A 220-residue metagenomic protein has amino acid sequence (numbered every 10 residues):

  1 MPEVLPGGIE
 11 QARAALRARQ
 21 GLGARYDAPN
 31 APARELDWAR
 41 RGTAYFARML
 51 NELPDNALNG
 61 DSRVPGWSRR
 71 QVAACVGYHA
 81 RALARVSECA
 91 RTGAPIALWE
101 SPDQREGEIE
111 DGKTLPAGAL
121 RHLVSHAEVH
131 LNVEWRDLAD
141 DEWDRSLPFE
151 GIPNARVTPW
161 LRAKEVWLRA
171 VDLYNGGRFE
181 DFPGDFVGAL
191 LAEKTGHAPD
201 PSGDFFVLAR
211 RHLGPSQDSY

Functional and structural regions predicted by a protein language model:
M1-E35, N59, E88-L98, A119-H122 (+1 more regions): Structured surface interface patches that mediate subunit assembly and partner/cofactor docking
G23-R70: An N-terminal domain-cap segment
R34-G42, V64, S68, C75 (+2 more regions): Short, contiguous, pocket-lining structural segments that sit at or immediately flank catalytic/ligand-binding sites
W38, Y45-M49, C75, A82 (+1 more regions): Residue-level detector of alpha-helical secondary structure
T43, A47, N51, A80-A84 (+3 more regions): Structural signal for well-ordered, non-membrane alpha-helices
N59-P65, R91-G112: Glycine- and small hydrophobic-enriched segments that form the cores of compact globular domains
R70-S101: Conserved alpha-helical segments that form or flank metal/cofactor-binding pockets of metalloenzymes
R105-A127: A short, structured beta-strand-centered segment in the mid-to-C-terminal lobe of catalytic cores from group-transfer
